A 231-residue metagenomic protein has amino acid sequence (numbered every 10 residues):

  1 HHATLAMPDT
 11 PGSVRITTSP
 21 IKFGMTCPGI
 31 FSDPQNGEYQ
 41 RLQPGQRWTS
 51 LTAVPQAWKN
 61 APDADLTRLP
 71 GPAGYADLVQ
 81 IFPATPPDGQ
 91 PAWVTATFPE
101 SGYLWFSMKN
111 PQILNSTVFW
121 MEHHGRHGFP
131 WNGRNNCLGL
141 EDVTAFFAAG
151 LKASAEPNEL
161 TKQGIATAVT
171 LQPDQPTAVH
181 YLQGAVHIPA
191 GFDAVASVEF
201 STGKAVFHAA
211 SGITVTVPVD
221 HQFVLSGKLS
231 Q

Functional and structural regions predicted by a protein language model:
H1-P8, Y181-Q183: Acidic, contiguous internal or C-terminal segments within carbohydrate-active enzymes that form a structured patch used
A6-L171: A contiguous, surface-exposed recognition patch within enzymatic or periplasmic domains that forms
T167, Q222-V224, K228-S230: Intrinsic low-complexity, polar/charged intrinsically disordered segments
T167-H187: Short Pro-Gly-centered flexible turn/kink motifs
H187-V224: Terminal connector regions
